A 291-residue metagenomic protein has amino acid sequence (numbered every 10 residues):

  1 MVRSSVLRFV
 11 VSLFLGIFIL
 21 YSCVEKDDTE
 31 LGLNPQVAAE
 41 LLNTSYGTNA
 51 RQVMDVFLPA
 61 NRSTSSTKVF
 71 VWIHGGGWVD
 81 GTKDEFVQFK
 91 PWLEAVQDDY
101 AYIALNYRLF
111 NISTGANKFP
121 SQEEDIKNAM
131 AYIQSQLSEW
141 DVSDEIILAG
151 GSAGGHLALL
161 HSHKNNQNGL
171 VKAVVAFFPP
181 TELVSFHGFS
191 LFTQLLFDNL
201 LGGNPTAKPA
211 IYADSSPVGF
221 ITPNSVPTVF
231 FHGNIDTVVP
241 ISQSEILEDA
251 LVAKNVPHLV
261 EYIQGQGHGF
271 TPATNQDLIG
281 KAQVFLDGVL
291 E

Functional and structural regions predicted by a protein language model:
K26-S63: N-terminal cap/lid segment of alpha/beta-hydrolase-fold proteins
S45, T82-K83, I103-E145, P272-A273 (+1 more regions): Catalytic nucleophile-loop/oxyanion-hole region of alpha/beta-hydrolase and closely related hydrolase-like folds
S66-G76: Short beta-strand element of the alpha/beta-hydrolase
D84-L105: Short amphipathic alpha-helix adjacent to the substrate-entry channel of hydrolases
N128-F189: Primarily recognizes the serine-hydrolase "nucleophile elbow" in alpha/beta-hydrolase and SGNH/GDSL folds
S185-F220: Mobile cap/lid helix-loop segments that gate and shape the active-site cleft of serine hydrolases
N224, V229-H232, D236: Short beta-strand/loop motif that positions the catalytic acidic residue of the alpha/beta-hydrolase fold
F231, E245-E291: C-terminal catalytic histidine-bearing segment of alpha/beta-hydrolase fold enzymes
